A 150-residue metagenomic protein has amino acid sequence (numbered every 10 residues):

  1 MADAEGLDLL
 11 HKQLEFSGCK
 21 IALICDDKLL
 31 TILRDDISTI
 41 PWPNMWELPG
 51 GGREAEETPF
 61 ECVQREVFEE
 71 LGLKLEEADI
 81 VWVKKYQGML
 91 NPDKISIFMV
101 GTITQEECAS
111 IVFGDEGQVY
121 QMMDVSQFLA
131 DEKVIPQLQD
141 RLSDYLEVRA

Functional and structural regions predicted by a protein language model:
M1-K20: Acidic, metal-coordinating catalytic segment for phosphate/diphosphate chemistry, firing primarily on the Nudix
L14-F16, I24, I40-P41, N91-K94 (+2 more regions): A generic fold-level signal
K20, K28, V119: Conserved beta-strand and immediately adjacent loop positions that scaffold enzyme active sites
D27, K84-A109, Q121, Q127 (+2 more regions): Active-site-adjacent beta-strand/loop module that shapes the phosphate/pyrophosphate-binding cleft
K28-E69: Conserved Nudix-box catalytic region and its N-terminal flanking loop in Nudix hydrolases and closely related
T39, P43, F113-A150: Nudix hydrolase/Nudix homology domain
K74-V83: A short coil-to-beta-strand element that immediately follows conserved catalytic motifs
